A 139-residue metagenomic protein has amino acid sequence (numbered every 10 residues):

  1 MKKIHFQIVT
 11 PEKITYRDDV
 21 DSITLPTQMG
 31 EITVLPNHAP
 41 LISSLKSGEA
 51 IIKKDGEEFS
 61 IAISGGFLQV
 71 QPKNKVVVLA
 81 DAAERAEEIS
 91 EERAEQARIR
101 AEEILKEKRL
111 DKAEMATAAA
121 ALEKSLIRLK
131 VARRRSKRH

Functional and structural regions predicted by a protein language model:
M1-E58: A positional/architectural concept
P36, K53, I63, L79-A80: Thr-Gly-centered strand-to-loop micro-motif
G48, G65-G66: Glycine-centered small-residue hotspots that permit tight backbone geometry or close packing
E58-S60, E114: Short, surface-exposed helix-loop/turn micro-motifs enriched in polar/charged residues
I61-A62, L68-E102: Mid-chain, well-packed structural core segment of small domains
R85-H139: Acidic/glycine-rich phosphate/pyrophosphate-binding loops and surrounding catalytic core that coordinate Mg2+
